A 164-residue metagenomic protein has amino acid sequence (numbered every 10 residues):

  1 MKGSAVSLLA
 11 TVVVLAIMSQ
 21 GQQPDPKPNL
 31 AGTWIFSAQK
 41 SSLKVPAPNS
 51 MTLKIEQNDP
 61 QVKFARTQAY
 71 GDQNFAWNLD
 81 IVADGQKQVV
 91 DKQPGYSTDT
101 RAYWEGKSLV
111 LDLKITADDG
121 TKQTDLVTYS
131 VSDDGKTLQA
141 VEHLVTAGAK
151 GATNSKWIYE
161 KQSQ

Functional and structural regions predicted by a protein language model:
M1-G3: N-terminal secretory signal peptides that target proteins for export/translocation
S7-A16: Bacterial N-terminal signal peptides
G21-Q164: Hydrophobic small-molecule pocket/channel-lining residues, especially in calycin-type beta-barrels
